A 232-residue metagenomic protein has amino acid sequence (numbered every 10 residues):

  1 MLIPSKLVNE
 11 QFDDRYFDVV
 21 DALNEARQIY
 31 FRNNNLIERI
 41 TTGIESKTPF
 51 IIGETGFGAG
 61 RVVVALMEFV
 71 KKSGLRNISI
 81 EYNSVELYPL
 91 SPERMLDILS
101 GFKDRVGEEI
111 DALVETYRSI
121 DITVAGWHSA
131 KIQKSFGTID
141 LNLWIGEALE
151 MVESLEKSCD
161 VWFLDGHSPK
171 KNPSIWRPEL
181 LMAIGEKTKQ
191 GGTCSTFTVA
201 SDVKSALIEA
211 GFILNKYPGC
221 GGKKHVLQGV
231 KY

Functional and structural regions predicted by a protein language model:
M1-F50, A65-D104, I110-A112: Rossmann-like AdoMet
G53-T55: Conserved beta-strand/loop positions that form the S-adenosyl-L-methionine
A59-V64: Glycine-rich SAM-binding Motif I of class I
L96-L155: S-adenosyl-L-methionine
L141-L143, K157-G166: Short SAM/SAH-binding signature in class I
V161-L164, Q190-T198: Conserved beta-strand signature within the Rossmann-like core of class I S-adenosyl-L-methionine
S174-Q190: A short glycine-rich, Lys/Arg-flanked "PGG" loop and its adjoining helix->strand segment in the class I
A200-Y232: Class I S-adenosyl-L-methionine
